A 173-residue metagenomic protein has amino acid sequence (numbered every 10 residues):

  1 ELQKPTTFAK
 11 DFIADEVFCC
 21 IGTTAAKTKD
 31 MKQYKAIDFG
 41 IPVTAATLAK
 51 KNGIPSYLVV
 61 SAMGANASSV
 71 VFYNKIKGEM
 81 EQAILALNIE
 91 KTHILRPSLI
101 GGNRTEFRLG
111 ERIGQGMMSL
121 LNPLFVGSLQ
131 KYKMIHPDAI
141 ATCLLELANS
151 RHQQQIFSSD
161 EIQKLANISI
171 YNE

Functional and structural regions predicted by a protein language model:
E1-T44, L48-K51: NAD(P)H-binding glycine-rich loop region in Rossmannoid oxidoreductase-like domains and their noncatalytic homologs
I13-A14, C19-I21, T44-K50, S56 (+4 more regions): Structured catalytic cores of enzymes that bind and process phosphorylated ligands/cofactors
G22-T23, A62-M63, P97-I100: Histidine- and/or cysteine-centered catalytic micro-motif in compact active-site loops
T28-M31, A36-I37, V43-E79, A86 (+1 more regions): Conserved Rossmann-fold NAD(P)-dependent oxidoreductase catalytic core, especially the SDR/UDP-sugar
A67-S169: Oxidoreductase cofactor-interface core, primarily capturing Rossmann-like NAD(P)-dependent enzymes
